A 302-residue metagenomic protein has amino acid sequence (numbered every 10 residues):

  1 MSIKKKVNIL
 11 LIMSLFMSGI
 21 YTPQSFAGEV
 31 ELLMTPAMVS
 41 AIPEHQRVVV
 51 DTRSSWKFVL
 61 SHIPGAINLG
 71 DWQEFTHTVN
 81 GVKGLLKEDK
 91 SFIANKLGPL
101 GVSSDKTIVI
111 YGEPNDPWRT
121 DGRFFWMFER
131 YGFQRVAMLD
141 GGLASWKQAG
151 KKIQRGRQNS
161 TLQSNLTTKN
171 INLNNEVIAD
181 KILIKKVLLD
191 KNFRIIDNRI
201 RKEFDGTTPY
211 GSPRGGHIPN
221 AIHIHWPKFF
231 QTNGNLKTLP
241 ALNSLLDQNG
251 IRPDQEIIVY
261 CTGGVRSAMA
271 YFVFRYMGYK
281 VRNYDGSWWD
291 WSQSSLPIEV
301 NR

Functional and structural regions predicted by a protein language model:
M1-L11: Bacterial N-terminal signal peptides that target proteins for export
L10-Y21: Bacterial N-terminal signal peptides
Y21-A27: Sec/Tat signal peptide C-region and signal peptidase I cleavage site
G28, H77, A144-P219, L296-R302: Active-site neighborhoods of enzymes that stabilize oxyanions during catalysis
V39, V48-R53, L69, I195-D197: Short hydrophobic beta-strand that contains or immediately precedes a catalytic carboxylate
H77-K106, W226-E256: Helix-loop module immediately N-terminal to the HCX5R catalytic loop in PTP-like cysteine phosphatase domains
K87-I182, T207, R266, A270-R282 (+1 more regions): Thiolate-centered catalytic microenvironments shared by cysteine-dependent enzyme domains
L242-S244, D254-R302: C-terminal soluble interaction/assembly domains
